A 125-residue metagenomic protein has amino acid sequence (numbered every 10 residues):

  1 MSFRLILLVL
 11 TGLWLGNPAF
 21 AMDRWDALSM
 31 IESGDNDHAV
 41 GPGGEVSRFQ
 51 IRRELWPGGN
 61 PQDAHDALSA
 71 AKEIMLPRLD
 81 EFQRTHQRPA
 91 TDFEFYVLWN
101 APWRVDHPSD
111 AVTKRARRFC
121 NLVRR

Functional and structural regions predicted by a protein language model:
M1-L5: Positively charged n-region of N-terminal signal peptides that target proteins for export
I6-W14: Bacterial N-terminal signal peptides
G16-A21: Sec/Tat signal peptide C-region and signal peptidase I cleavage site
M22-N36, I51, A71-K72, F95-W103: Short, functionally critical alpha-helical segments immediately adjacent to catalytic or ligand/cofactor-binding
N36-A39, F82: A short, acidic/glycine-rich surface segment
A39-P42, S109-D110: Short, solvent-exposed loop/turn and secondary-structure capping segments
G41-G59, V97-W99: Substrate-binding/active-site groove segments that recognize and process beta-1,4-linked N-acetyl-hexosamine
P57-P108, A116-V123: Alpha-helical segment that forms one wall of the substrate-binding/catalytic cleft in peptidoglycan-active domains
